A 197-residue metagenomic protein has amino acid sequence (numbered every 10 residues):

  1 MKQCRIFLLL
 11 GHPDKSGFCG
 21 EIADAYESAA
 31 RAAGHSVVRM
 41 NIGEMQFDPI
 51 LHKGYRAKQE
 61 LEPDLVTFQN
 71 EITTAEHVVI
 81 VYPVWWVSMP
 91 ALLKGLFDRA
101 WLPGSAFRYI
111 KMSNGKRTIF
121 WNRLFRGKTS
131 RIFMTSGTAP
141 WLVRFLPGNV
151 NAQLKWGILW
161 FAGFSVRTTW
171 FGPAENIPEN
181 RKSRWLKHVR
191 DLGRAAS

Functional and structural regions predicted by a protein language model:
M1-R5, I72-T74, A195: Glycine-rich phosphate/diphosphate-binding loops that line cofactor/substrate pockets in enzymes
K2, W141-S197: Glycine-rich phosphate/pyrophosphate-binding loop and the adjoining helix
K2-H35: N-terminal beta1-alpha1 ligand-phosphate binding loop
L9-G11, M40, F133-T135: Short hydrophobic segments within beta-strands
A33-V37, F164-V166: A generic structural motif
V38-N41, T168-W170: A structural preference for short, hydrophobic beta-strand core positions in alpha/beta folds
R39-L61, P178-K182: N-terminal beta-loop-helix "entrance" segment that forms/cooperates in small-molecule cofactor or anionic ligand
E60-Q153: Helix-loop-strand module that forms the ligand-binding subsite of alpha/beta enzymes
